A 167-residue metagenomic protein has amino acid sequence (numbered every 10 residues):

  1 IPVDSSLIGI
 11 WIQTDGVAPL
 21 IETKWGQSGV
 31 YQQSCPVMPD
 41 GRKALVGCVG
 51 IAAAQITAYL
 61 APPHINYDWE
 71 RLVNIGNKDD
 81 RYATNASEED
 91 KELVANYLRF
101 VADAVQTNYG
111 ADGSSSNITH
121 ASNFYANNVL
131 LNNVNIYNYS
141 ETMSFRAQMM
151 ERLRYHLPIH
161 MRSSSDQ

Functional and structural regions predicted by a protein language model:
I1-S115: Active-site-adjacent structural segments surrounding the nucleophilic cysteine of cysteine proteases and isopeptidases
V73-Q167: Conserved active-site-adjacent core of cysteine acyl-enzyme catalytic domains
